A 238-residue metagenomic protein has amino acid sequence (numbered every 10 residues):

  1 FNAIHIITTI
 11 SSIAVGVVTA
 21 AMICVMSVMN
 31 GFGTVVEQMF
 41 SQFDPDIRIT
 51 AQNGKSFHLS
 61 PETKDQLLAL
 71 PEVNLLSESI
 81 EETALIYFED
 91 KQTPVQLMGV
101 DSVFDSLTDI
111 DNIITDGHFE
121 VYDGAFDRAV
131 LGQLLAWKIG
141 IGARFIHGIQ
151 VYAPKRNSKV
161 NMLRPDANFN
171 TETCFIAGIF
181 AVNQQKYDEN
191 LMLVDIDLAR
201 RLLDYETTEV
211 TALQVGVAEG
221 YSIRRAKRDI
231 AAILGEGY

Functional and structural regions predicted by a protein language model:
F1-A20, G33: N-terminal Sec/SRP start-transfer signal
M22, M26-Q96, S102-A125: Hydrophobic, regular-secondary-structure patches
Q42-P45, E72-V73, I141, Y205 (+1 more regions): Short, well-ordered coil loops that connect the C-terminus of an alpha-helix to the N-terminus of a beta-strand
K55-S56, A136, A218, S222: Glycine-/small-residue-rich active-site loops that bind phosphorylated ligands and cofactors
N74, T83-F175, R201-L203: Short acidic/glycine-enriched loop/turn elements at secondary-structure junctions
P154-K159, L163-Y238: Mechanotransmission and gating elements of multispan inner-membrane complexes involved in transport and envelope
